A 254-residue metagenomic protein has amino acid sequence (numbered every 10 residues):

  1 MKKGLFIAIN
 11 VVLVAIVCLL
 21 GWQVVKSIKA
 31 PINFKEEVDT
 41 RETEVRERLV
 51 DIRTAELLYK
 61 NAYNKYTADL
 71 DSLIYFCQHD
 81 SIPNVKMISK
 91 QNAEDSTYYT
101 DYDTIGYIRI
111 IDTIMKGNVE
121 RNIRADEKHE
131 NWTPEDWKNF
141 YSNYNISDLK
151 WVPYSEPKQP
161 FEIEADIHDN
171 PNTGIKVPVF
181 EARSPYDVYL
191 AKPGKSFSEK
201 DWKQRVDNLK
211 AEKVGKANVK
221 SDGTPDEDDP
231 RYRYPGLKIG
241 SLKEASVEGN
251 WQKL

Functional and structural regions predicted by a protein language model:
M1-L5: Positively charged n-region of N-terminal signal peptides that target proteins for export
F6-K26: Hydrophobic membrane-insertion alpha-helices, especially the h-region of bacterial N-terminal signal peptides
S27-T43: Aliphatic-rich helix starts adjacent to a transmembrane/signal segment
V38-Y63: N-terminal alpha-helical signal peptides/signal-anchor transmembrane segments
N61-L254: Low-complexity, acidic interaction segments enriched in glycine
